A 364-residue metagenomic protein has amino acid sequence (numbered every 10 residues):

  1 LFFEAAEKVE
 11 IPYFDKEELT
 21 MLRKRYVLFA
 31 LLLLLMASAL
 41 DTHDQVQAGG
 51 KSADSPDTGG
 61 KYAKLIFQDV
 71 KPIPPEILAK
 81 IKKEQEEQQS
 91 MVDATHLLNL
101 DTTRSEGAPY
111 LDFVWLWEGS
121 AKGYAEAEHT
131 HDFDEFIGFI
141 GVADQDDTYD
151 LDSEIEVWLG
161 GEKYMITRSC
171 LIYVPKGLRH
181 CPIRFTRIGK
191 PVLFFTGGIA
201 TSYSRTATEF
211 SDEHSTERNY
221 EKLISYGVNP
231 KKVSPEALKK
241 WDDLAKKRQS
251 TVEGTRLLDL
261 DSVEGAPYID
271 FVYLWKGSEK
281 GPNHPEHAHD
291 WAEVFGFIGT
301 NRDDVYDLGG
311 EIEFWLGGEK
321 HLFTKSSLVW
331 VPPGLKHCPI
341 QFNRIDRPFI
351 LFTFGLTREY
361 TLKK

Functional and structural regions predicted by a protein language model:
L1-T20: Short, Lys/Arg-enriched N-terminal segments with co-localized hydrophobic residues within the first ~10-30 amino acids
L19-F29: Bacterial N-terminal signal peptides that target proteins for export
F29-S38: Bacterial N-terminal signal peptides
A39-D44, A48: Boundary at the C-terminal end of the N-terminal hydrophobic targeting segment
D54-K71, E76-I77, I183-D242, I340-K364: Double-stranded beta-helix
Q89-F136, Q249-V294: A short glycine-rich, His/Asp/Glu-containing loop-to-beta-strand
F139-T167, R205-A207, F297-T324, L362: A short beta-strand-loop-beta hairpin characteristic of the jelly-roll/cupin
L159-T186, E319-N343: Conserved metal-binding segment of the jelly-roll/cupin
